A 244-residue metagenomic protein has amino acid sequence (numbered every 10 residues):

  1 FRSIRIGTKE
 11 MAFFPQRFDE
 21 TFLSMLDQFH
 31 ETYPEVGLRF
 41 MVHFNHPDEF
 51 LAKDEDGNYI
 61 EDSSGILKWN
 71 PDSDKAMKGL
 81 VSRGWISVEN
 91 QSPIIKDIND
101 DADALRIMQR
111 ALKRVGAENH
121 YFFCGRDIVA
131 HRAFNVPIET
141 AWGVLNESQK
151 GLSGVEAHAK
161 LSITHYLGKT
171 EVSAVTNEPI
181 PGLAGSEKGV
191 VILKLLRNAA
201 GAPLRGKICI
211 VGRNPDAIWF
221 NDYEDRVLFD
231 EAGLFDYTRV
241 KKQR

Functional and structural regions predicted by a protein language model:
F1-T140, V144-L152: Conserved AdoMet/S-adenosylmethionine-binding subsite of the radical SAM
R106-R244: Auxiliary Fe-S-binding modules of radical SAM enzymes
